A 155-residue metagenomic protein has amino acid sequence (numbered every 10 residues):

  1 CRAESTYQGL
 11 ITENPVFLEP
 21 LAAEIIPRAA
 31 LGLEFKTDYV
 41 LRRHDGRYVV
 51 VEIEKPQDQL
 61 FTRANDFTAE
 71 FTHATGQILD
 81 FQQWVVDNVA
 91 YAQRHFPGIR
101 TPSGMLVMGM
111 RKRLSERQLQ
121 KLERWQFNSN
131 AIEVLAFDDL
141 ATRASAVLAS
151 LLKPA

Functional and structural regions predicted by a protein language model:
C1-A155: Charged, terminal alpha-helix-loop-beta segments that serve as non-catalytic nucleic-acid engagement and/or assembly
